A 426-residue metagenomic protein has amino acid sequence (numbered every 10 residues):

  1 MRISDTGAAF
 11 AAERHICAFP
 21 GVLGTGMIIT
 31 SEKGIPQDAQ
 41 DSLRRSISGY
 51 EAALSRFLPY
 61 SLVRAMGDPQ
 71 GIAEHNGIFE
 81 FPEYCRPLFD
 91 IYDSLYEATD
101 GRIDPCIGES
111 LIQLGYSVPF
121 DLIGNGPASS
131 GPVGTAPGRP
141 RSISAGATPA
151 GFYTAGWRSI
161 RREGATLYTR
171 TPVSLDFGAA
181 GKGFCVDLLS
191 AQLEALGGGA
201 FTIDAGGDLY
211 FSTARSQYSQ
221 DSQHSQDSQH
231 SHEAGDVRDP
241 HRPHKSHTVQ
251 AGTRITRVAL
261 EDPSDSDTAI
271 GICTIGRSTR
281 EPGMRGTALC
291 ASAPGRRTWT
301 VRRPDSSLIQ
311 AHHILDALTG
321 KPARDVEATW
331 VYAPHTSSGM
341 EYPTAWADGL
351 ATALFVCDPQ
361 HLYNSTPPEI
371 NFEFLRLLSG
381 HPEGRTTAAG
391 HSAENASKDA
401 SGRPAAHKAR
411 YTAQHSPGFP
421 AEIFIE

Functional and structural regions predicted by a protein language model:
M1-E426: Mature catalytic core of soluble alpha/beta enzymes
